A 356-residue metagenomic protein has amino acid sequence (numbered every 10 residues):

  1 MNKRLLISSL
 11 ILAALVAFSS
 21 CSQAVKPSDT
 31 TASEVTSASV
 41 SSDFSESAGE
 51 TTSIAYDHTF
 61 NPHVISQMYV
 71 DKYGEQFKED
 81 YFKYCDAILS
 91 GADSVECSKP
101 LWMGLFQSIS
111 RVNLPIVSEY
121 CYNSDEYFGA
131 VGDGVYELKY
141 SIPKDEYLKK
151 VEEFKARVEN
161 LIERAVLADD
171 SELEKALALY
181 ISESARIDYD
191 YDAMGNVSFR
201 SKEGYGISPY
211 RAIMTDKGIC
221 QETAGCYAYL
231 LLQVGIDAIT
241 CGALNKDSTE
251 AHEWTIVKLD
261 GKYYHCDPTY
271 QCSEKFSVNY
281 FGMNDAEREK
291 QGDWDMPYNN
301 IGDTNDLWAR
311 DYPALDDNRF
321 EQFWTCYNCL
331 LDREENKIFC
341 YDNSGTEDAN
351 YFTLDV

Functional and structural regions predicted by a protein language model:
M1-L5, L10: Positively charged n-region of N-terminal signal peptides that target proteins for export
A17-S20: C-terminal motif of bacterial Sec signal peptides marking the signal peptidase cleavage site
S22-L173, Q291-V356: N-terminal accessory/pre-domain segments preceding catalytic cores
P143-A212: Secondary-structure boundary elements
D190-M194, S198-G204, E250, Q271 (+2 more regions): Repeated polar recognition positions within modular binding domains
P209-T223: A short, highly charged nucleic-acid-interacting micro-segment common to nuclease and nuclease-linked defense proteins
E222-K290: Hydrophobic/aromatic-rich core segments of domains that either
